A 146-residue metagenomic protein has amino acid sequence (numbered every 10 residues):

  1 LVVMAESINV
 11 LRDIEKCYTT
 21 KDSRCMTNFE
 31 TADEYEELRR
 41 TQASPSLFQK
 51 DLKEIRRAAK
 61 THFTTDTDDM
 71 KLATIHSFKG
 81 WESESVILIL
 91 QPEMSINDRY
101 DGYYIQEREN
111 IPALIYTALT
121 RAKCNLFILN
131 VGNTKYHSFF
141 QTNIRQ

Functional and structural regions predicted by a protein language model:
V2-F127, N133-T134, S138-Q146: Core RecA-like ATPase module of SF1/SF2 helicases and allied nucleic-acid translocases
